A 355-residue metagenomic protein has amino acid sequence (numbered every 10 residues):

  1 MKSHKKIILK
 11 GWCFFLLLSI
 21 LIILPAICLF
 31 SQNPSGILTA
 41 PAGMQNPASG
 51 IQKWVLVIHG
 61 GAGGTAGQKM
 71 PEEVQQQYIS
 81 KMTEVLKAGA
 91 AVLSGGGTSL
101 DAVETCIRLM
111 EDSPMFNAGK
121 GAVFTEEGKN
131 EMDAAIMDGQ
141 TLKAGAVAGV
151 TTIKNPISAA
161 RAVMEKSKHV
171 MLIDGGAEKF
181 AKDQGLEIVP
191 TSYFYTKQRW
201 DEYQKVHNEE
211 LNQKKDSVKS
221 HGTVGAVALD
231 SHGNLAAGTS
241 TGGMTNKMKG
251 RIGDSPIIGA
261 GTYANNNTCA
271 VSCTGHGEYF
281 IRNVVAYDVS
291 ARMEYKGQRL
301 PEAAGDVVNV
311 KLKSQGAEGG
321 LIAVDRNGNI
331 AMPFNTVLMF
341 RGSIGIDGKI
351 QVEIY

Functional and structural regions predicted by a protein language model:
M1-A48: Bacterial Sec-dependent N-terminal signal peptides
N33-Y355: Alpha/propeptide regions of enzymes that mature by internal proteolysis
